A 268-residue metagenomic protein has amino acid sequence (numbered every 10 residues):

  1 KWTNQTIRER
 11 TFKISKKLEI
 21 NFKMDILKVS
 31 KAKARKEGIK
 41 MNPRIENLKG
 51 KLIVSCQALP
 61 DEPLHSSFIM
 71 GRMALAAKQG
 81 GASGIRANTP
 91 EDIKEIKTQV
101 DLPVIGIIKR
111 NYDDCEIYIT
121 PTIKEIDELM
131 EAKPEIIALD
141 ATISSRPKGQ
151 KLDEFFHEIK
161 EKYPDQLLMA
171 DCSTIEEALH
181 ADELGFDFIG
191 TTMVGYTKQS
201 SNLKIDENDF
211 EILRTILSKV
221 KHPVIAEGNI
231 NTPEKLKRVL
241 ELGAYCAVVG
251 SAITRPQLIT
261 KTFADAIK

Functional and structural regions predicted by a protein language model:
K13, K23-K31, E37: Short, positively charged and aromatic/hydrophobic N-terminal segments
G38-K124, E131, E176, H180-E183: Conserved N-terminal beta1-alpha1 strand-loop-helix module at the mouth
K51-L52, V100-D114, K160-M169, K219-E227: Short beta-strand/loop segments at the ligand-binding rim of alpha/beta enzyme cores
A77, I189, V239: Conserved, mostly hydrophobic/aromatic
R86-L102, Y118-P121, A141-I159, E176 (+3 more regions): Active-site-adjacent beta->alpha loops and helix N-cap segments on the catalytic face of soluble alpha/beta enzymes
I105-I107, D187-V194: Non-cysteine beta-strand/loop elements that form the S-adenosyl-L-methionine
Y112, A132-S145, G190-S201, L242-T262: Glycine-rich phosphate-binding active-site loops on the catalytic face of alpha/beta enzymes
